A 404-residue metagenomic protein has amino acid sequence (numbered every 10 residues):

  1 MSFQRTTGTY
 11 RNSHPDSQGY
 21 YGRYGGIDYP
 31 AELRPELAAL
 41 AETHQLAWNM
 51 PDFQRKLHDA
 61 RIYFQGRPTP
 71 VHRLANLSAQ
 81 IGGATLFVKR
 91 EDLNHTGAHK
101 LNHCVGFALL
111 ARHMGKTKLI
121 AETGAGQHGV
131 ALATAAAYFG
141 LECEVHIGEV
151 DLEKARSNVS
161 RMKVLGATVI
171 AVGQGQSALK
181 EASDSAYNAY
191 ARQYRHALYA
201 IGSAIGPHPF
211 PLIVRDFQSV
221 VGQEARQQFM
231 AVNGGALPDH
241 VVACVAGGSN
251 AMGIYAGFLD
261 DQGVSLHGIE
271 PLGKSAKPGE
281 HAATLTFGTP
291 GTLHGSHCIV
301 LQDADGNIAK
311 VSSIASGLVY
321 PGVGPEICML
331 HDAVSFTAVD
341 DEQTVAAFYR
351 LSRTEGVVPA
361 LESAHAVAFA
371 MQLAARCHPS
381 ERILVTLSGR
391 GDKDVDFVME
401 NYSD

Functional and structural regions predicted by a protein language model:
S2-G25, E32, A38-K116, V345: Positively charged, low-complexity intrinsically disordered leader regions
G26, P70, V88, K100 (+12 more regions): Buried hydrophobic positions in well-ordered alpha/beta secondary-structure cores of metabolic enzymes
H95, H103, A111-G148, A236-N250 (+2 more regions): A short, small-residue-rich loop immediately preceding and capping a beta-strand
G97, L101-F107, A121-F139, E153-R156 (+4 more regions): Short glycine/serine/threonine-rich phosphate/pyrophosphate-binding segments that cradle anionic phosphate groups
I120, H128-A186, K277-G288, D394-S403: Active-site-proximal loop->helix
K180-A189, H196, I205-G263: Glycine-rich ThDP/TPP pyrophosphate-binding loop and its adjacent helix/strand module within ThDP-dependent enzymes
S183-P209, I213, G263, G268-V357 (+1 more regions): Active-site/ligand-binding loops adjacent to catalytic centers
V245-S249, D341-Y402: Claisen-condensing/thiolase-fold acyl-transfer catalytic domains that form or cleave C-C bonds in fatty acid
